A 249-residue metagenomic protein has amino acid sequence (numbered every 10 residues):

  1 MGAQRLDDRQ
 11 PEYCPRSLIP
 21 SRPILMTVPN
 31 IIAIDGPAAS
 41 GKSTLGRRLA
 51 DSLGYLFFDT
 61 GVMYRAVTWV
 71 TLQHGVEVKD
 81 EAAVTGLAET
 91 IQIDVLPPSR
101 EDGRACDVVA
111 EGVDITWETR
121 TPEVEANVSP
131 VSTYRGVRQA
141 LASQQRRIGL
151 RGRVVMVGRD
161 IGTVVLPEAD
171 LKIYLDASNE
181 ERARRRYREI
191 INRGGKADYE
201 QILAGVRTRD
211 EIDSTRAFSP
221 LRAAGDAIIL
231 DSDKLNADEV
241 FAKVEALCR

Functional and structural regions predicted by a protein language model:
I34: Hydrophobic anchor at the beta1->P-loop junction of P-loop NTPases
A39: Walker A (P-loop) phosphate-binding loop of P-loop NTPases
K42: Conserved lysine of the Walker
L45: Hydrophobic positions on the alpha1 helix immediately C-terminal to the Walker A/P-loop
S52-R120: N-terminal phosphate/diphosphate-binding loop that engages ATP/GTP or pyrophosphate donors across diverse enzyme folds
V109-T116, Y187-G195, I212, R216-R249: NTP-dependent small-molecule kinase module
T116-R193: ATP-dependent NMP and nucleoside kinases share a basic, alpha-helical "lid"
D160-I161, I173-R184, R193-G205, R209-F218 (+1 more regions): Anionic, Ser/Thr-rich low-complexity intrinsically disordered regions
